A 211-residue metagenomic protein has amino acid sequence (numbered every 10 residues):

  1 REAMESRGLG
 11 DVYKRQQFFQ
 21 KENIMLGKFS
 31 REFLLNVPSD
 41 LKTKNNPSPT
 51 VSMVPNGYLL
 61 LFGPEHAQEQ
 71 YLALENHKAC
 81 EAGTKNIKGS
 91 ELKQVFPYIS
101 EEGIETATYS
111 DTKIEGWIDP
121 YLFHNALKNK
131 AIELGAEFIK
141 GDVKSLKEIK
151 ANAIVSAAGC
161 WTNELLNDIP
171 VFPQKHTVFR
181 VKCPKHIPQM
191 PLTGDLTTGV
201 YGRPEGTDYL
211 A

Functional and structural regions predicted by a protein language model:
E2-Y13: Single conserved hydrophobic/aromatic residue that forms the stacking wall/gate of nucleotide- or nucleobase-binding
L9, K42, A151-N152: Local beta-strand N-terminus motif with an aromatic residue
K14, N36-V37, K42-G57, A158-A211: Active-site substrate-recognition segment that forms the wall of the catalytic cavity or substrate channel
K14-V95, G199-Y201: Dinucleotide-binding Rossmann-like beta1-alpha1 core, especially the glycine-rich loop that anchors the ADP
F33-N36, L72, A126, K130-E133 (+2 more regions): Alpha-helical scaffold segments in soluble metabolic enzymes
A67-Q68, H124, S145, W161-N163: Glycine-rich nucleotide phosphate-binding loop and flanking beta-alpha elements of Rossmann-like dinucleotide-binding
G89-E102, Y209-L210: Mobile beta-alpha loop/short-helix "lid" or hinge segments that flank ligand
S110-K144, I149-N152, A157: Helical element adjacent to the flavin cofactor pocket in flavoenzyme catalytic cores
